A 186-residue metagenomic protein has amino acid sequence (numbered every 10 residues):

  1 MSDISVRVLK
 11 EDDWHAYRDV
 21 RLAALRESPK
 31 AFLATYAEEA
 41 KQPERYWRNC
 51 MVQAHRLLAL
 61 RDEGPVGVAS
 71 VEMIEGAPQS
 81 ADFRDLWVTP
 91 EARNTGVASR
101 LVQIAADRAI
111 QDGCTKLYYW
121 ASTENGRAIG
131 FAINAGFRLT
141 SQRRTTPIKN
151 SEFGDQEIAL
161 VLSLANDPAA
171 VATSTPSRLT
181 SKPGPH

Functional and structural regions predicted by a protein language model:
E11-E91, V102-I104, R108, Q142-T145 (+1 more regions): Acetyl-CoA-dependent GNAT
A54, G154-V161: Short hydrophobic/aromatic beta-strand or adjacent loop that forms the aromatic wall/cage of a ligand/substrate-binding
T89-E91, T95, T123-E124: Active-site acidic-Proline motif in GNAT/NAT acetyltransferases
L101, N125-A128: Conserved short alpha-helix immediately C-terminal to the canonical SAM/SAH-binding motif I of Rossmann-like
A109-A121: Conserved GNAT acetyl-CoA-binding A-motif
D112, N134-A135: Structural motif
W120-A121, I129, R138-D155: Conserved catalytic-core motifs of GNAT/GCN5-like acyltransferases
